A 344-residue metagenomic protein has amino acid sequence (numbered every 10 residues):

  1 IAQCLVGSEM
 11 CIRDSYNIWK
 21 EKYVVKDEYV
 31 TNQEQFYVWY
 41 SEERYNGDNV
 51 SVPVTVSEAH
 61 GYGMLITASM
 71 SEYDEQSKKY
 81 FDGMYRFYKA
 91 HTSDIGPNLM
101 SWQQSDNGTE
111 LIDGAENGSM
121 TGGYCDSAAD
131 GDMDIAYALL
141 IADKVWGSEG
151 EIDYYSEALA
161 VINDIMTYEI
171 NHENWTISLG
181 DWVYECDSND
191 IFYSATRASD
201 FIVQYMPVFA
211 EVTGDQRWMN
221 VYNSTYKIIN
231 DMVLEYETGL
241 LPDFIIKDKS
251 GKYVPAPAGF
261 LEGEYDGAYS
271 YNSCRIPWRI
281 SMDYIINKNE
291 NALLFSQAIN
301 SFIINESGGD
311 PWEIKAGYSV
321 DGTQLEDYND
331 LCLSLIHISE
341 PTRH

Functional and structural regions predicted by a protein language model:
I1-G7, C11-I12, I336, E340-H344: Single conserved hydrophobic/aromatic residue that forms the stacking wall/gate of nucleotide- or nucleobase-binding
S8-E9, R13-E58, S69, Y73-G122 (+3 more regions): Low-complexity, Ser/Thr/Pro/Gly-enriched N-terminal "stalk/linker" regions
Y23, D27, T67-S71, Y88 (+9 more regions): Sec/Tat-exported extracytoplasmic proteins
G47-V54, S119-S127, N189-Y193, G263-G267 (+2 more regions): Short, solvent-exposed segments of well-ordered alpha helices
P53-S69, A128-D143, S194-A210, A268-M282 (+1 more regions): Well-ordered alpha-helical segments within folded domains of soluble proteins
S57-H60, M64, F81-H91, I95-N98 (+3 more regions): Mobile, glycine-rich extracellular loop/lid and propeptide segments that shape or gate substrate/ligand access
L140-G239: Aromatic- and glycine-enriched pocket-lining scaffold segments that form the walls of small-molecule binding clefts
V212, Q216-L335, S339, R343: Long, repeat-rich segments with strong aromatic
